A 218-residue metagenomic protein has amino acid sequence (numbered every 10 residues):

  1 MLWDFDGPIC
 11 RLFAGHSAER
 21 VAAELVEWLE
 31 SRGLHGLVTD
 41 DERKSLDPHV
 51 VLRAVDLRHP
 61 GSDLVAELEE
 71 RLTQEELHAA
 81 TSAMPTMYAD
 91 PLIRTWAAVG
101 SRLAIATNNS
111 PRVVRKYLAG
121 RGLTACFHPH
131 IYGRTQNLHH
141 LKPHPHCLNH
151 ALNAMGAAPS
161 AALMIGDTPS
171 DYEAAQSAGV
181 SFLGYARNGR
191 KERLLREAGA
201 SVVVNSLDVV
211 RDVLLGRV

Functional and structural regions predicted by a protein language model:
M1-V99, R115: N-terminal helical cap/lid subdomain that shapes the substrate entry/recognition surface in HAD-like hydrolases
D4, G166-D167: Acidic di-acidic motifs
T107-N109: Conserved phosphate-coupling serine/threonine residues in phosphotransfer and NTP-handling enzymes
P111-L163, P169-A178, K191-R196: Substrate-recognition "cap/lid" segment bordering the active-site pocket of phosphatases
S181-G184: Short hydrophobic beta-strand element within catalytic cores of glycosyltransferases and related nucleotide-activated
V202-S206: Short acidic-hydrophobic, aromatic-tinged amphipathic segments that line or gate anion-handling sites
V209-V218: Short amphipathic alpha-helix with an adjacent loop that forms part of the alpha/beta core around
